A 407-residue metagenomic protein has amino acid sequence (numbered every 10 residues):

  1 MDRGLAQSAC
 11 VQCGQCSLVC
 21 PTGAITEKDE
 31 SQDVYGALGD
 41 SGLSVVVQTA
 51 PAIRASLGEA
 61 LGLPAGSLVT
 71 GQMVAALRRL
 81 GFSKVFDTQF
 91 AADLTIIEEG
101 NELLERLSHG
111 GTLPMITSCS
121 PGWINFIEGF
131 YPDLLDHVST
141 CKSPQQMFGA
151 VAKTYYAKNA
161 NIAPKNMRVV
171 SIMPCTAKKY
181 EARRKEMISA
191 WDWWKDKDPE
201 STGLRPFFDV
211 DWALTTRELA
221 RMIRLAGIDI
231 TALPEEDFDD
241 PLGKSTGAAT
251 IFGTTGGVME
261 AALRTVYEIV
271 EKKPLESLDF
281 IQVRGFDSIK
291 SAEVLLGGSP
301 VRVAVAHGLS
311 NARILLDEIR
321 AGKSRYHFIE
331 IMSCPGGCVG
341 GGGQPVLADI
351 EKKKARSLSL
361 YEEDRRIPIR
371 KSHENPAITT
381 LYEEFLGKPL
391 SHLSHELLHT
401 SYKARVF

Functional and structural regions predicted by a protein language model:
M1, A9-D33: Iron-sulfur cluster-binding cysteine motifs and their immediate structural context in ferredoxin-like electron-transfer
M1, L5-V11, G336, G340-G341: Short, surface-exposed loop/turn segments at secondary-structure boundaries that line and modulate
L5-Q15, G111, Y326: Flanking scaffold residues of small Cys/His-coordinated metal-binding clusters
T26-F407: Iron-sulfur-associated redox domains of electron-transfer enzymes in respiratory and anaerobic energy metabolism
